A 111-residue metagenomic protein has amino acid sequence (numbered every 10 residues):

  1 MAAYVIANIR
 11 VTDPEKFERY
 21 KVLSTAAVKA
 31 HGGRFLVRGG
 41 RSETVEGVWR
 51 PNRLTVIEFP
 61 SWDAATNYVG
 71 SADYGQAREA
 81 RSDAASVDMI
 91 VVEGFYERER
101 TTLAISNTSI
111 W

Functional and structural regions predicted by a protein language model:
M1-L54, F59-G70, Y74, E93-W111: Short S/T/G/P-rich N-terminal loop/turn motif that feeds into the first structured element of a domain
D73-V92: C-terminal structural segments of small proteins and small subunits
